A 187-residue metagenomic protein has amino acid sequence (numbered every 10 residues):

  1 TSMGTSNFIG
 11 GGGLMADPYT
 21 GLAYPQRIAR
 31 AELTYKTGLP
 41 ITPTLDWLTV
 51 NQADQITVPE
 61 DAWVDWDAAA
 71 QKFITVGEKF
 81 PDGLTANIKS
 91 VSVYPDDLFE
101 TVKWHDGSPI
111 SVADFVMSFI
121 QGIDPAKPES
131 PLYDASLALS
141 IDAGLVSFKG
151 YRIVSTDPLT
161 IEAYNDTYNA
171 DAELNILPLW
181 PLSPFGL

Functional and structural regions predicted by a protein language model:
T1-G122, A126-L187: The feature preferentially marks the first beta-strand/turn patch immediately downstream of a bacterial lipoprotein
